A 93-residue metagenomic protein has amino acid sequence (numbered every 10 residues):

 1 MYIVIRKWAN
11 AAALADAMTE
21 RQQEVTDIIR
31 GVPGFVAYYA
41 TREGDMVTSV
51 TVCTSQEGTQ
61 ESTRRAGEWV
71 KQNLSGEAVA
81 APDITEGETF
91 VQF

Functional and structural regions predicted by a protein language model:
M1-T48, T54-E68, S75-F93: Short S/T/G/P-rich N-terminal loop/turn motif that feeds into the first structured element of a domain
